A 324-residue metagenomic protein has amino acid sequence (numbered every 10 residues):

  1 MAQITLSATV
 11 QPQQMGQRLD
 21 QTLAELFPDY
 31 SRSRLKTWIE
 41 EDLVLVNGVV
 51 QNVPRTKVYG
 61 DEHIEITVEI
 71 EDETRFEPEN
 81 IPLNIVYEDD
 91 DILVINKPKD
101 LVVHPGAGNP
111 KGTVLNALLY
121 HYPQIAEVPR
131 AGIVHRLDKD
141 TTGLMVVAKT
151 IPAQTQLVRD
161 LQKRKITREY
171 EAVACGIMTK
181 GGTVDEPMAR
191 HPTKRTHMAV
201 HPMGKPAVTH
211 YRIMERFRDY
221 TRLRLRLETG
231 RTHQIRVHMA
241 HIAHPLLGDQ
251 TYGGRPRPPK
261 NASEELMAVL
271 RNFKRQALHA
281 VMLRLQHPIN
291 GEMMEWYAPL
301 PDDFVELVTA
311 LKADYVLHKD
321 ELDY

Functional and structural regions predicted by a protein language model:
A2-Y324: RNA pseudouridine synthases
